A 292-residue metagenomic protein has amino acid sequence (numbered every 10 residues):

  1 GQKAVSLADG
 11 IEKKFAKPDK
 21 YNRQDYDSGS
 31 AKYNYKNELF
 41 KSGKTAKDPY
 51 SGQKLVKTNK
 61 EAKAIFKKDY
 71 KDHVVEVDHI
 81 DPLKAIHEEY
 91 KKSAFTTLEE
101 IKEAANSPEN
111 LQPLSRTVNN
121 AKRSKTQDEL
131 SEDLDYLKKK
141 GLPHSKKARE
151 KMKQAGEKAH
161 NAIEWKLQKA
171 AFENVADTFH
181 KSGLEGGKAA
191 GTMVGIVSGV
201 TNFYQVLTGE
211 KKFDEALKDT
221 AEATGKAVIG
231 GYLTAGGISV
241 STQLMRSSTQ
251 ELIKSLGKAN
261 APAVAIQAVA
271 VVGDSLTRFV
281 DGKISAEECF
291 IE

Functional and structural regions predicted by a protein language model:
G1, A176-Y204, L217-L252, L256-V280 (+1 more regions): Membrane-active amphipathic alpha-helices enriched in small hydrophobic residues
G1-A4, A8, K211-F213, T220: Long, low-complexity, intrinsically disordered regions
L7-I65: Short, charged surface segments at domain edges that flank catalytic/cofactor-binding sites
K17, Q127-E185, V200-Y204: Membrane-active amphipathic alpha-helices
A46-K47, E76, L114: The −1 position to Zn-ligating cysteines in a subset of zinc-ribbon hairpins
K57-N110: Histidine-centered nuclease catalytic patch
E100-P143: Short Cys/His-centered divalent metal-binding micro-motifs
